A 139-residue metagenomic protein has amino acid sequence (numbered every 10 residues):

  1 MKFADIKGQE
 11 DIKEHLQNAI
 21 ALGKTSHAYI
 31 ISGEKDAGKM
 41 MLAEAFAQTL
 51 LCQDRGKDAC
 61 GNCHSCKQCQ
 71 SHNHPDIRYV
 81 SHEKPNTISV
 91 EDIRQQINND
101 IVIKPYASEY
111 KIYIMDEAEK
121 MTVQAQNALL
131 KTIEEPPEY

Functional and structural regions predicted by a protein language model:
K2-K131: Clamp-loader machinery-focused feature within the broader ASCE/P-loop NTPase space
P136-Y139: Sensor-1/coupling segment of RecA-like P-loop NTPase cores
